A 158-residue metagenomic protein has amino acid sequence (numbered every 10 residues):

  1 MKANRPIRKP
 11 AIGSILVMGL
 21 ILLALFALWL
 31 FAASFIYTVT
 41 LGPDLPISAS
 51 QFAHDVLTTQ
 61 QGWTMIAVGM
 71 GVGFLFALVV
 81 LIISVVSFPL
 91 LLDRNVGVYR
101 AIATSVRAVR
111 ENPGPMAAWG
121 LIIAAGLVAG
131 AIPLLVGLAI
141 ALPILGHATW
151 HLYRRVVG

Functional and structural regions predicted by a protein language model:
M1-G158: Hydrophobic alpha-helical membrane segments
